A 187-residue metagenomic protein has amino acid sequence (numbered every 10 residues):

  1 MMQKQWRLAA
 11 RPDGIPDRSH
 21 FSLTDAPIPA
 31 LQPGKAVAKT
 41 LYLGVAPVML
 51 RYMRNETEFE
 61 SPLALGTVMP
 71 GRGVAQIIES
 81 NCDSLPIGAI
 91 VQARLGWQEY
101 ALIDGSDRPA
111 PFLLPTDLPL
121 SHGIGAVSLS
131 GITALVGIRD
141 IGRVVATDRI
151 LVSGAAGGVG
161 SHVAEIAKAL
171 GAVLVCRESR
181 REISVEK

Functional and structural regions predicted by a protein language model:
M1-K4: Extreme N-terminal starter segment of soluble prokaryotic enzymes
P12-H20, P47-V48: Short N-terminal binding/cap micro-motifs at the start of the first secondary-structure element
P16-P27, E56: Short glycine/threonine/proline-enriched tight-turn/helix- or strand-capping micro-motif at secondary-structure
I28-V45, R54-W97: Glycine-rich beta-strand-centered segment in the early N-terminal region that forms part of a ligand/cofactor-binding
G71-Q76, D83-G154: NAD(P)H dinucleotide-binding glycine-rich loop of Rossmann-like/cofactor-binding domains, especially the beta1-alpha1
A134, A164, K168: Gly/Ala-rich phosphate-binding loop of Rossmann-like dinucleotide-binding domains, activating on the conserved
G160-S161: N-terminal Rossmann-fold NAD(P) dinucleotide-binding loop
K168-K187: Adenosine-nucleotide cofactor-binding segment
